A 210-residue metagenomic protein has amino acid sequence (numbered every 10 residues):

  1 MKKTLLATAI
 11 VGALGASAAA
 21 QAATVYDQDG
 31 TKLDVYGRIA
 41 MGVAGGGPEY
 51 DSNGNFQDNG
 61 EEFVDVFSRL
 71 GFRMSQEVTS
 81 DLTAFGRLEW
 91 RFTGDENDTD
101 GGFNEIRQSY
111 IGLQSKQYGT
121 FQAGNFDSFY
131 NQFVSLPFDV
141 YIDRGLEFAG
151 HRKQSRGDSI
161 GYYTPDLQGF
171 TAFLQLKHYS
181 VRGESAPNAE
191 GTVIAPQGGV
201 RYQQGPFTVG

Functional and structural regions predicted by a protein language model:
M1-A23: Gram-negative bacterial Sec-dependent N-terminal signal peptides
G15-A16, T93, G210: Residues in and immediately flanking transmembrane alpha helices
T24-G45, Q57-H178, T192, R201-G205: Outer membrane beta-barrel
G46-Y50: Cytochrome P450 core scaffold surrounding the K-helix E-X-X-R motif and the conserved "meander" helix-loop region
V134, E184-A186: Short, well-ordered secondary-structure micro-motifs
A186, V193, Q197-G210: Conserved acidic, metal-coordinating active-site core of Asp-based, Mg2+-dependent phosphoryl-transfer enzymes
